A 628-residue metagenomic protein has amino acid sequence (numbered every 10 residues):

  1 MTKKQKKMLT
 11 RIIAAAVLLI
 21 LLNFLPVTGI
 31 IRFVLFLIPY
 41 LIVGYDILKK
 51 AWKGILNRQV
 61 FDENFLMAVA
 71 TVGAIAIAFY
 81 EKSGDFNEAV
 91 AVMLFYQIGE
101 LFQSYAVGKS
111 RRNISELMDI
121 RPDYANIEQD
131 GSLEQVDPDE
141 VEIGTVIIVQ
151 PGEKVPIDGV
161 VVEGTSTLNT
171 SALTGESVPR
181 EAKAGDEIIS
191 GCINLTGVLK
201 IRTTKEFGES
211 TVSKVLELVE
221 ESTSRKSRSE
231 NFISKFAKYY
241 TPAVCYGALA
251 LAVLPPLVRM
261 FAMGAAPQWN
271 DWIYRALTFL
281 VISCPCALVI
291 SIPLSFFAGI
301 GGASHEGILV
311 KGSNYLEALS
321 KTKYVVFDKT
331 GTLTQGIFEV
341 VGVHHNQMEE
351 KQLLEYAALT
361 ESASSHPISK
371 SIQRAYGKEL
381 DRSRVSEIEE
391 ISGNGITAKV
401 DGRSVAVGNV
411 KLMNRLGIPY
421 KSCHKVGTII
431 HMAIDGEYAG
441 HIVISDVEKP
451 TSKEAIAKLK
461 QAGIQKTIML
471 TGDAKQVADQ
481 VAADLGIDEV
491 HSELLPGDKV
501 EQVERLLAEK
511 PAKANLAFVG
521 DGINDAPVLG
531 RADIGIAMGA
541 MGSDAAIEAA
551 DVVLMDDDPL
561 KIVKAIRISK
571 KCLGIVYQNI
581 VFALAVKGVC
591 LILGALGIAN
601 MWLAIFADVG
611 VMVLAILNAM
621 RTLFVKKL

Functional and structural regions predicted by a protein language model:
I12-A16, N231-M263, T278-F296, Y577-F606: Bilayer-spanning, highly hydrophobic alpha-helical transmembrane segments
I20-F33: Short, hydrophobic transmembrane alpha-helix segments
G29, F36-Y124, E128, E140-I147 (+6 more regions): Actuator/coupling domain of P-type ATPases
W52-F61, Y105-E116, L294-S313, T622-L628: Juxtamembrane helix-loop transition segments at the membrane interface in multi-pass membrane proteins
E63-T71, L173, Y274, C284-T360 (+1 more regions): Conserved catalytic phosphorylation-site environment of P-type ATPases
G247, E509-K513, A550, M555-L628: Membrane-embedded transport module
V340-K466, K475, D484-V503: P-type ATPase nucleotide-binding
G402, T428, I434-Q578: Conserved ATP-binding TGD loop and adjacent catalytic N/P-domain core of P-type ATPases
